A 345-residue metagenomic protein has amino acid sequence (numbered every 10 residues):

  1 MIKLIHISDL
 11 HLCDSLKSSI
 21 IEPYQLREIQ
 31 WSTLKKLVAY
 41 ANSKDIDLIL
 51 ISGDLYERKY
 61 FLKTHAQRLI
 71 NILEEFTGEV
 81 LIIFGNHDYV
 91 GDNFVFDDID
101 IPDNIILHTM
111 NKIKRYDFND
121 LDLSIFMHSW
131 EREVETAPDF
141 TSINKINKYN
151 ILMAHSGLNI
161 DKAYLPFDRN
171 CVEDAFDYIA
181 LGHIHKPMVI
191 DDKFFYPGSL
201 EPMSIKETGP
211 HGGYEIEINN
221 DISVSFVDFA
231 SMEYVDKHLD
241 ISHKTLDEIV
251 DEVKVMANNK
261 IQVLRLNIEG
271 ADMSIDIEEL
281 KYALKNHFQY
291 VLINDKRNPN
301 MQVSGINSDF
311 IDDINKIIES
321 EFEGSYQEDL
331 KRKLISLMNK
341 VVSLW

Functional and structural regions predicted by a protein language model:
M1-Q67, D139, K340, L344: N-terminal active-site segment of His-dependent metallophosphoesterases
I5, S124-F126, Y214: Conserved beta-strand elements of the Class I
E22-E28, S124-S129, A230-K244: Acidic/glycine-enriched edge-of-secondary-structure segments
S43-D45, K145-N147, A257-N259: Glycine-rich phosphate-binding loop signature in dinucleotide/nucleotide-binding domains
L48, E57-I205, P210: His/Asp/Glu-rich metal-coordinating catalytic cores of metallo-dependent phosphodiesterases/hydrolases acting on
G182-I249: A conserved active-site cap/scaffold subdomain adjacent to cofactor or substrate pockets
N220-W345: Accessory, non-catalytic peripheral segments of nucleic-acid enzymes
